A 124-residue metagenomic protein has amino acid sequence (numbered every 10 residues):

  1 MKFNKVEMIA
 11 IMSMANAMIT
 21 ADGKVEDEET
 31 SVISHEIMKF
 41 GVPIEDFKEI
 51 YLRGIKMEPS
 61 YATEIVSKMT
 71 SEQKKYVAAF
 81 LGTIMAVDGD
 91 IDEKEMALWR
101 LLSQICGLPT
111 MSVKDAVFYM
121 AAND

Functional and structural regions predicted by a protein language model:
M1-D124: Small-residue-enriched hydrophobic alpha-helices in membranes
